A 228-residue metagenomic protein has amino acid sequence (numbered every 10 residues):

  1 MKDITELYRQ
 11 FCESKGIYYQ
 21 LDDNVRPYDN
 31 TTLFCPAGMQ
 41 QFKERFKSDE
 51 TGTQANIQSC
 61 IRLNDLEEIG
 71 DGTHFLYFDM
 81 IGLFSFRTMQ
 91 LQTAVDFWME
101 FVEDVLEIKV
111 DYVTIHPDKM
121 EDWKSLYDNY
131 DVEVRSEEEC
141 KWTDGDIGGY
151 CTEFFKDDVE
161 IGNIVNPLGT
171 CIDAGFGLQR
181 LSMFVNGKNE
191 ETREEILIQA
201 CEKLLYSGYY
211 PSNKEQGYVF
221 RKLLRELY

Functional and structural regions predicted by a protein language model:
M1-L224: Structured aminoacyl-transfer and RNA-binding surfaces used for tRNA recognition/handling in the translation apparatus
L227: Aromatic/basic-lined ligand-recognition segments that form π-stacking hydrophobic pockets flanked by Lys/Arg to engage
